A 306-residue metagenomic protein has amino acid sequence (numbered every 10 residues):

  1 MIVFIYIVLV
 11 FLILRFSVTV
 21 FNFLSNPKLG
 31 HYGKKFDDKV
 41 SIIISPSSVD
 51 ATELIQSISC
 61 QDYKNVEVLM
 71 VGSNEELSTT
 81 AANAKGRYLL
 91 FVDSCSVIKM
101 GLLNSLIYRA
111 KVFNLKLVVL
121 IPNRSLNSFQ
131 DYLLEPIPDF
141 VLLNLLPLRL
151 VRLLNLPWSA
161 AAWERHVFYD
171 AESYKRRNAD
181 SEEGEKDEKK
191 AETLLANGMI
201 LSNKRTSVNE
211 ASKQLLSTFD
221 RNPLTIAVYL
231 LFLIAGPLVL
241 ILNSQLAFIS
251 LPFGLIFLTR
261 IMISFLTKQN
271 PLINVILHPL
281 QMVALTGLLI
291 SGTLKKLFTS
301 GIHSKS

Functional and structural regions predicted by a protein language model:
M1-K34, P136, S264, L285: N-terminal membrane-anchoring/stem segments of glycan-assembly enzymes
V20-V66, L77, L148-P157, L289-K305: N-terminal signal-anchor transmembrane helix
K34, L231-G301: Membrane-embedded multi-pass helical conduit in multi-pass membrane proteins, especially envelope-biosynthetic
G72-A84, M100, N104-S105: Glycine-rich, basic loop-to-helix element that forms the pyrophosphate-binding segment of sugar-nucleotide handling
A81-N83, L106-Y169, S173-K175, N274-Q281 (+1 more regions): Long helical/loop segments within the catalytic core of UDP-sugar-dependent glycosyltransferases, especially the large
L89: Short aromatic/hydrophobic "clamp" motif used to bind/position activated sugar donors
D93-R109: Acidic donor-binding/catalytic loop of UDP-sugar-dependent glycosyltransferases, especially processive GT2
A110, R124-S128, L134, V141 (+1 more regions): Catalytic donor/gating beta->alpha subdomain of glycosyltransferases that bind UDP-sugars
